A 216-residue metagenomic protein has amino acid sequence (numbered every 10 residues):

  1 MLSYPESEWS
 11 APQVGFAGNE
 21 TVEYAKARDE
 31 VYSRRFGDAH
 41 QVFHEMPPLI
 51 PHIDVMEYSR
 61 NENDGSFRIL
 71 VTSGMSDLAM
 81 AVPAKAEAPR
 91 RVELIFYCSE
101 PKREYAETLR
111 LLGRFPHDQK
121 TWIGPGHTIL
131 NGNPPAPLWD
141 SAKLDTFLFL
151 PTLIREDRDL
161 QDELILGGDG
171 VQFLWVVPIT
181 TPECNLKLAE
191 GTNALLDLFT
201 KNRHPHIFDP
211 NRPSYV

Functional and structural regions predicted by a protein language model:
M1-R91, I95-S99, R103-V216: Acidic, proline/glycine-rich low-complexity IDRs
